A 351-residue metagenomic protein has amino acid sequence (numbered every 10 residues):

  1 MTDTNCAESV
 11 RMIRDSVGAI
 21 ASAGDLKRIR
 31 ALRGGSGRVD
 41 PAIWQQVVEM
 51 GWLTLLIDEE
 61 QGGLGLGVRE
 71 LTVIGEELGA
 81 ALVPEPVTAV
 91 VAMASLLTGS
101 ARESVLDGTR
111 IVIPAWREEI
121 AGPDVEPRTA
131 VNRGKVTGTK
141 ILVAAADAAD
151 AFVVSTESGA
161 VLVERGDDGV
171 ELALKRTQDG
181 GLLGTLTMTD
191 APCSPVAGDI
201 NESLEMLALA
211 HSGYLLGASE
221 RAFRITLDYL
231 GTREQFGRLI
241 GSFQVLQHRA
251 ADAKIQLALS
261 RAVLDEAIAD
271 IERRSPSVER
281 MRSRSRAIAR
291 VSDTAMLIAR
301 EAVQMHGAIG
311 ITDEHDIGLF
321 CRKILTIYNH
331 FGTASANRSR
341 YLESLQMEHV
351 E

Functional and structural regions predicted by a protein language model:
M1-A81, E205-E351: Alpha-helical interface subdomain recognition
R30-G34, T88, A115-R117: A short, aromatic/hydrophobic, helix- or strand-capping loop or linear motif that either lines the entrance/gate
D40-A42, L96-G99, G122-P127: Short, solvent-exposed polar/charged micro-motifs at secondary-structure junctions
I43, E70-L71, A89, M93 (+2 more regions): Generic hydrophobic, aliphatic-rich segments that mediate packing or membrane embedding
Q46, L96, S104-V105: Amphipathic alpha-helical regulatory segments at dimerization interfaces that relay allosteric signals between sensory
L82, E103-E220, R224: FAD-binding core of flavoproteins
V83-S100: N-terminal glycine-rich flavin-associated loop
